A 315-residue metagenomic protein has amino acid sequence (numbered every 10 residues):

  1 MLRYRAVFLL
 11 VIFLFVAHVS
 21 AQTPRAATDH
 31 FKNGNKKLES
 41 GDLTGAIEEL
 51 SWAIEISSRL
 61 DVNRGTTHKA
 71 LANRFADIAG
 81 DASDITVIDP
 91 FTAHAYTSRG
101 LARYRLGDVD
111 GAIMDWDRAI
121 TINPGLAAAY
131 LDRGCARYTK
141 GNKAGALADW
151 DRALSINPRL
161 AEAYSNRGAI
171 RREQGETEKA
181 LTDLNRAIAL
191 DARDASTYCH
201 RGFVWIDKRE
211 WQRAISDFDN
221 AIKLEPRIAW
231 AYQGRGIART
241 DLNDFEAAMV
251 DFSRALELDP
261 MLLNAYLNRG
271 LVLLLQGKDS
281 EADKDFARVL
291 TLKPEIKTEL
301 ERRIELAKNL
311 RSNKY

Functional and structural regions predicted by a protein language model:
L2-Y315: Alpha-helical tetratricopeptide repeat
